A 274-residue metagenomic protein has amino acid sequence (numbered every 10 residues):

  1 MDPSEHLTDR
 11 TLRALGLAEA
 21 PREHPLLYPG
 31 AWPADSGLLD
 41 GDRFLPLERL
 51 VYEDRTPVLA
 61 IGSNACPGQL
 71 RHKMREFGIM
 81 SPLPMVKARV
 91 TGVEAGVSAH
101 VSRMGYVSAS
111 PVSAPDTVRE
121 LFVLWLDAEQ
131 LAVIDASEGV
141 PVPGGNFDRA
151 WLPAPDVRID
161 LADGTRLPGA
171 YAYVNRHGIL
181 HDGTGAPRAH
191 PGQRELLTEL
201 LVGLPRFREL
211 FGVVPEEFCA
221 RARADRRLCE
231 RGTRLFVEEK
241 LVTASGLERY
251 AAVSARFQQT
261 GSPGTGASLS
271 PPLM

Functional and structural regions predicted by a protein language model:
M1-M274: Glycine-aromatic micro-motifs
